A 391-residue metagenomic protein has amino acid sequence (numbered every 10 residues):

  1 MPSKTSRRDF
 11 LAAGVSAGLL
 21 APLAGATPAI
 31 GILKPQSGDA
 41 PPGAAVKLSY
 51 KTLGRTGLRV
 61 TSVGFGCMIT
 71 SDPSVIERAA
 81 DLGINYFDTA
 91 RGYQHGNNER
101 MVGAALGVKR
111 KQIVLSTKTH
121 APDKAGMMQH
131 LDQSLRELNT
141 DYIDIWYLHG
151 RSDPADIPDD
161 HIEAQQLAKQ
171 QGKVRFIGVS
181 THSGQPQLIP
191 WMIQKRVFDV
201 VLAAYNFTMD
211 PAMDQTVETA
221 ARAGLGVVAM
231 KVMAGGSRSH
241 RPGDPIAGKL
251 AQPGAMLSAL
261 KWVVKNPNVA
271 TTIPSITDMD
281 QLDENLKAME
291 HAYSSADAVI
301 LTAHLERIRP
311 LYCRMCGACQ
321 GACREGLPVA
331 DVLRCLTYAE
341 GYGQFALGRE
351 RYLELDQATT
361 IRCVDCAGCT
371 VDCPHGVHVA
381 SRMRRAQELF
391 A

Functional and structural regions predicted by a protein language model:
M1-G18: N-terminal secretory signal peptides and thylakoid transit peptides that target proteins across membranes
A13, A17-G18, G25, Q215-A391: Structured C-terminal cap/extension of enzyme domains
G25-V63: C-terminal segment of N-terminal export signals and the immediately downstream linker at the start of the mature
L53, F65, F87, V102 (+7 more regions): Conserved, mostly hydrophobic/aromatic
T61-F65, F87-T89, L115-T117, W146-L148 (+4 more regions): Hydrophobic faces of well-ordered beta-strands that scaffold small-molecule active sites in alpha/beta enzyme cores
V63-S71, T117-A125, I246-A251: Active-site mouth loops of central-metabolism enzymes
D88-A105: Glycine-rich, proline-tolerant flexible connector loops at the mouths of alpha/beta enzymes
P122-M230, A234, R241, A251: Glycine/proline-rich, positively charged, aromatic-decorated active-site loop/lid region on the catalytic face
